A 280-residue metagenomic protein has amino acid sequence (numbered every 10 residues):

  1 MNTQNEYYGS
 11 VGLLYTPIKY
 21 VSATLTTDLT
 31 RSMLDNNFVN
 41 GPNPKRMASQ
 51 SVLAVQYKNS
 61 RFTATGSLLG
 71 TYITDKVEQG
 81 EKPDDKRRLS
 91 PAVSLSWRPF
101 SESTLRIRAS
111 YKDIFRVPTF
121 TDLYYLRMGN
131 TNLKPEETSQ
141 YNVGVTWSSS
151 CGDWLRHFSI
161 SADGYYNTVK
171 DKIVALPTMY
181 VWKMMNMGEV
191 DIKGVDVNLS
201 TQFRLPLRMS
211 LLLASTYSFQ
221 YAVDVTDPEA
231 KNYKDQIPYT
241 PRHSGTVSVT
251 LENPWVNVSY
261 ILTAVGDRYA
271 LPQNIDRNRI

Functional and structural regions predicted by a protein language model:
M1, L34-P42, K76-P83, T119-L126 (+3 more regions): Outer-membrane beta-barrel translocator domains and adjoining extracellular loop/strand segments of Gram-negative
M1, T30-L34, T71-D75, K112-P118 (+5 more regions): Structural signature of outer-membrane beta-barrel domains
M1-N5, N40-A48, E81-R88, G129-E137 (+3 more regions): Replace "Gram-negative outer membrane beta-barrel proteins" with "bacterial and organellar outer membrane beta-barrel
M1-P91, S161-G164, L199-T201, R208-T216: Face-selective signature of the C-terminal outer-membrane beta-barrel domain
Y15-V21, Q56-T63, L89, W97-S101 (+6 more regions): Outer-membrane beta-barrel strand-turn architecture
K19, R61, S159-T168, M185-Q273: Gram-negative outer-membrane beta-barrel transporters
S22-T26, A54, T63-S67, A92 (+11 more regions): Residue-level detector of the transmembrane beta-barrel scaffold of outer-membrane proteins
F100, I107-S110, P135-K193, N198-Q202: Membrane-embedded beta-barrel scaffold of Gram-negative outer-membrane proteins
